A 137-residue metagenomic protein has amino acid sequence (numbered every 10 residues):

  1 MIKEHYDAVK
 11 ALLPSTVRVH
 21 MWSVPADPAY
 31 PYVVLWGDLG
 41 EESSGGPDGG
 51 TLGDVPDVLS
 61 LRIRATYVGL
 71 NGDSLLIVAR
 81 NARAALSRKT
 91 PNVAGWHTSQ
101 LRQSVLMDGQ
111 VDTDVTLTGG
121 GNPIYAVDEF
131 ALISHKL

Functional and structural regions predicted by a protein language model:
M1-G53, K89-L101: Small/polar-rich, solvent-exposed N-terminal microdomains that initiate assembly or binding
V9, V78-A85: Short amphipathic alpha-helices in soluble, non-transmembrane regions that often serve as interface/regulatory elements
A26, D54-P56, G119-G121: Sterically constrained small-residue positions within well-ordered secondary structures of folded domains
G50-D57, L61, V105: Amphipathic, alpha-helical segments enriched in basic
D57-L75, R80, N122-H135: Oligomerization/assembly interface segments of phage tail-like spikes and tubes
S87-K136: Acidic-leaning, charged glycine-interspersed low-complexity segments
